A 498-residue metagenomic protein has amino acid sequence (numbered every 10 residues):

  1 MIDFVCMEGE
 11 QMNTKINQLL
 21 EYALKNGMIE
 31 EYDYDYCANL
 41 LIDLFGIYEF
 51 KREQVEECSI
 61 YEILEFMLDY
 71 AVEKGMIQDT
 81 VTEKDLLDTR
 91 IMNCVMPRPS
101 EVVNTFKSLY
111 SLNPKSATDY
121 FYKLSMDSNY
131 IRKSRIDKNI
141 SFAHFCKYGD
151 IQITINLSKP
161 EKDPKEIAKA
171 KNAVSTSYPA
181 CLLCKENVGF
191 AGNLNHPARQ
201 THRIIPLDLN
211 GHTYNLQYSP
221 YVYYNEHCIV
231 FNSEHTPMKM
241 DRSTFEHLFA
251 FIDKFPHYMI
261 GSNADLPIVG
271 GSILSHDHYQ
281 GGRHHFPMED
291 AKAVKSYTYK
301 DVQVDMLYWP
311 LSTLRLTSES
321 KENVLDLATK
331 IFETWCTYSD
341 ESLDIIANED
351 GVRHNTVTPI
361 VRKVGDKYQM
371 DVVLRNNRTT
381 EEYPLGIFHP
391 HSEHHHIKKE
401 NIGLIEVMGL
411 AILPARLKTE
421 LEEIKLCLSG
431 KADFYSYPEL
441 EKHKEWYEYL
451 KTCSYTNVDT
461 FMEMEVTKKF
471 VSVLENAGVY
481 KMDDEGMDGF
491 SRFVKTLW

Functional and structural regions predicted by a protein language model:
V5-V230, E234-P237, Y308-P310, L325-A328 (+1 more regions): Active-site microenvironments that recognize anionic phosphate/pyrophosphate groups
Q200-I205, S233-I260: Helical scaffold of the NTase/Pol beta-like nucleotidyltransferase catalytic core
Y214-S219, T244, L248-I252, S296-V302: Structured alpha-helical segments in the cores of large, soluble enzyme domains
E226-N232, G270-F286, V373: Histidine-centered divalent-metal-coordination microenvironment in nucleic-acid enzymes
R242-E246, K321-T329, K468: Generic alpha-helical secondary structure signal
I252-S272, G281-S339: Catalytic or ion-translocation cores adjacent to nucleophile or general acid/base/metal-coordination motifs in diverse
P267-S275, D350-N355: Beta-rich nucleic-acid/ligand-interaction surfaces
